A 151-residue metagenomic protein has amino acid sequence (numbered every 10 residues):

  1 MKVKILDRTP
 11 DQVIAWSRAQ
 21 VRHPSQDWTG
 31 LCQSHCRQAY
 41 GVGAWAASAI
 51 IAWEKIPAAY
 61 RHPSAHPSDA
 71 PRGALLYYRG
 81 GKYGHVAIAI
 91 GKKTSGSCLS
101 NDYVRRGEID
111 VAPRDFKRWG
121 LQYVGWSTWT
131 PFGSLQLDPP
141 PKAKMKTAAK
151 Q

Functional and structural regions predicted by a protein language model:
K2-V86, G91, C98: Secreted/periplasmic proteins that engage bacterial cell-wall peptidoglycan
K4, Q20-R22, A89-Q151: Aromatic- and glycine-rich peptidoglycan recognition patches
